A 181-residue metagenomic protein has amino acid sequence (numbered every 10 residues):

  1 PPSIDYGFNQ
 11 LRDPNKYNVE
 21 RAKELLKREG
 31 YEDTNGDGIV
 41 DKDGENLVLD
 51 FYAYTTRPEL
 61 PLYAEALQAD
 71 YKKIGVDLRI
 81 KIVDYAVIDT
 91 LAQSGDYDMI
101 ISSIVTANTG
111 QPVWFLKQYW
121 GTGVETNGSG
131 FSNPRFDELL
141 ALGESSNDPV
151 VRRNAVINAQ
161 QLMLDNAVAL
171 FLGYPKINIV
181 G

Functional and structural regions predicted by a protein language model:
P1-Q10, P14, E59-Q68, I88-G181: Detector for C-terminal structural segments
V19, K23-L25, E29, A53-L67: Bilobed "Venus flytrap"/periplasmic-binding protein-like clamshell domains and structurally analogous long
D33: Acidic, divalent-cation-chelating loop motifs in proteins
D37: Acidic carboxylate motifs that coordinate Ca2+ or other divalent cations, activating on Asp/Glu
N46-T56, L78-K81, D98: Short, well-ordered beta-strand elements
G75: Short glycine-rich hinge loops at helix-strand junctions in the catalytic core of two-component histidine kinases
I80-T90: Short helix-initiation/N-cap motifs at beta->coil->alpha
